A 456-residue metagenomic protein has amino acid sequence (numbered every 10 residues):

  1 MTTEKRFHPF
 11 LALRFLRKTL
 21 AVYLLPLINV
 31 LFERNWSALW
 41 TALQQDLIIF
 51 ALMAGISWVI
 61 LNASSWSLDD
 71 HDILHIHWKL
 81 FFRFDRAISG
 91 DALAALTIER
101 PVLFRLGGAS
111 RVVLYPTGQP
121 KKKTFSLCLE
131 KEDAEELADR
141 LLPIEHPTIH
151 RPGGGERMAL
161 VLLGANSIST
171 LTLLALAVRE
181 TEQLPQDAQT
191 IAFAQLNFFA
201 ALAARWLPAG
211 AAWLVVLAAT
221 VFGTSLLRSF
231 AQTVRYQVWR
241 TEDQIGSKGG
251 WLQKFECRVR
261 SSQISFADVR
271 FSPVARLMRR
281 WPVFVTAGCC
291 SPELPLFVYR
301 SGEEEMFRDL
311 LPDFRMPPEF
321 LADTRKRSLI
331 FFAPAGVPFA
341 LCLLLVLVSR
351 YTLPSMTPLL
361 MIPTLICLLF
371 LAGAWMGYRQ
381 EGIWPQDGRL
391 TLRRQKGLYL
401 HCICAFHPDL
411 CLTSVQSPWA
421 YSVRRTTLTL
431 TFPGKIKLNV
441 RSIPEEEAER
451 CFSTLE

Functional and structural regions predicted by a protein language model:
M1-E456: N-terminal basic, Ser/Thr-rich segments that initiate or prime the first beta/alpha elements at protein or domain
